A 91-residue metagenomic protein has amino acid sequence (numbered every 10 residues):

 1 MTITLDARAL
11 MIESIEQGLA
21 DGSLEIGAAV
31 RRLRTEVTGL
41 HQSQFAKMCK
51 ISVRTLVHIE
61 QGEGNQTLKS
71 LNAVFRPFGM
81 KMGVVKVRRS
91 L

Functional and structural regions predicted by a protein language model:
M1-A28, R89-L91: N-terminal flexible/basic segments that precede or flank functional cores
L24, T35-E36: Short amphipathic helical patch at the helix-1/turn junction of helix-turn-helix
A28, T38-H41, Q66: Residue-level signal for the short linker/turn that defines the boundary of a DNA-recognition helix
R31-R32, S43: Residues within the helices of the helix-turn-helix
G39-V57: Short alpha-helical DNA-recognition segment
T67-V85: DNA major-groove recognition helix of helix-turn-helix/homeodomain DNA-binding modules
